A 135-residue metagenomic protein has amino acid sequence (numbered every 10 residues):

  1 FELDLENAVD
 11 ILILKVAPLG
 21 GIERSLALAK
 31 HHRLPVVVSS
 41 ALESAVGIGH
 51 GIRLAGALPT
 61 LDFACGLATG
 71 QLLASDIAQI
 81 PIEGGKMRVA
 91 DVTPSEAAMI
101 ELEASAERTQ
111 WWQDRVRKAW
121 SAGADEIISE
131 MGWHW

Functional and structural regions predicted by a protein language model:
F1-H50, A55, A74-I82: Catalytic core of soluble alpha/beta enzymes
A41-W135: Flexible C-terminal active-site loop/helix
